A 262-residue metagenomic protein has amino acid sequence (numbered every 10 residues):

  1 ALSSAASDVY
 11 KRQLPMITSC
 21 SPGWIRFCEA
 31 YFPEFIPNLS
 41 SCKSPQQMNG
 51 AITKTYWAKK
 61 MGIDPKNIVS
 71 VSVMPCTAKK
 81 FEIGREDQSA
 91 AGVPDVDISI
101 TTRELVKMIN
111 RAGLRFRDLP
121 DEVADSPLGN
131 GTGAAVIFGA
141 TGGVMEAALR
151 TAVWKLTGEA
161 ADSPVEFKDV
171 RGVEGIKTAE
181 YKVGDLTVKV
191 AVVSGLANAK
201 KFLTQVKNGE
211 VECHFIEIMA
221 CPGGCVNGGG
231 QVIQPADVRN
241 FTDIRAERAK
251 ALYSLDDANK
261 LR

Functional and structural regions predicted by a protein language model:
A1-A6, Y10: Single conserved hydrophobic/aromatic residue that forms the stacking wall/gate of nucleotide- or nucleobase-binding
S7, T18-A58: Glycine-rich phosphate-binding loop and adjoining helix at the ATP-binding site of ATP-dependent phosphoryl-transfer
R12, P33-F35, Y56-D64, A91 (+2 more regions): Secondary-structure transition/capping motifs at alpha-helix termini and the adjoining loop/turn into the next element
R12-S19, I36-S44, V93-V96, A135-G139 (+1 more regions): Alpha-helix capping and helix-loop boundary segments enriched in small/acidic/polar residues
P15-M16, V69, H214-F215: Structural motif
P15-W24, M74-A78, G223: Core structural elements
K54-M74, K80-E82, E86, P94: Phosphate-binding/catalytic loop of phosphoryl-transfer enzymes
T77-R262: Redox cofactor-anchoring modules in respiratory/redox and cofactor-processing assemblies
